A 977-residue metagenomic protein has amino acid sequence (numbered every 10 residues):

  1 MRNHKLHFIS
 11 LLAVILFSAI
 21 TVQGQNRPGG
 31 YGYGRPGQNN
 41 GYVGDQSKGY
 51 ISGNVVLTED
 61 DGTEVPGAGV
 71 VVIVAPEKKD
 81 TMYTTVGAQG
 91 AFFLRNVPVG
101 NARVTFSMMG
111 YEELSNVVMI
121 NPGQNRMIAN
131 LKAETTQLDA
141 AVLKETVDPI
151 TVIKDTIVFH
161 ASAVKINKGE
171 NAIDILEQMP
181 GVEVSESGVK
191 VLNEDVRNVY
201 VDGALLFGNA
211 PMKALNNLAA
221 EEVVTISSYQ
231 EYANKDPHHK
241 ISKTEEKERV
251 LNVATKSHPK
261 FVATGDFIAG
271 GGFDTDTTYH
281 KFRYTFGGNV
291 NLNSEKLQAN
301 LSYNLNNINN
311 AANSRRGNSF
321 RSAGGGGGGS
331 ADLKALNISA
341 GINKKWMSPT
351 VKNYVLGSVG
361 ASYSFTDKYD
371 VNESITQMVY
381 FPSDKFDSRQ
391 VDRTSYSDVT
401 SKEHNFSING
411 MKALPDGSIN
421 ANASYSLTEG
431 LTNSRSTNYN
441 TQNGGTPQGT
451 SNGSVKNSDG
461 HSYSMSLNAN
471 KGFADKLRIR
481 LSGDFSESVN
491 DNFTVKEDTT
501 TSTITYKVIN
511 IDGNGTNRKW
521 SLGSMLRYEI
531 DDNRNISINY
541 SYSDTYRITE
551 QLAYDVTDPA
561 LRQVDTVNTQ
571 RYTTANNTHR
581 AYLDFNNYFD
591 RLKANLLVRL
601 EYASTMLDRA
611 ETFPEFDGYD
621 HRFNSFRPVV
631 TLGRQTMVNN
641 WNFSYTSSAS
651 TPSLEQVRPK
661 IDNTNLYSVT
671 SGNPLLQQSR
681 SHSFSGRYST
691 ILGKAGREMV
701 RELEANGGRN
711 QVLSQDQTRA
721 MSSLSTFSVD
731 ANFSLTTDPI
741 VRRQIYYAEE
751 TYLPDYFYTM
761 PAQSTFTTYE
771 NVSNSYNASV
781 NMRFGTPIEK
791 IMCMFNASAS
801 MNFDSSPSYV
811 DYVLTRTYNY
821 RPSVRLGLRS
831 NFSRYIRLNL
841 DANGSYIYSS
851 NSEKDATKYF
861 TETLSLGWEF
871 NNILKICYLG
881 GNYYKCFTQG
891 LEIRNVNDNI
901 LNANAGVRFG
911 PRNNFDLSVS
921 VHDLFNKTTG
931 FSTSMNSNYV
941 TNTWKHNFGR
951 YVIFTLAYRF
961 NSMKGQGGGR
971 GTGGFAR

Functional and structural regions predicted by a protein language model:
G24, T636, S823-Y846, A856-R977: Conserved C-terminal beta-signal and adjacent last beta-strands/turns of outer-membrane beta-barrel proteins
G24-Y50, A91, E112, T146-S434 (+11 more regions): Membrane-proximal, glycine/serine-rich, low-complexity loop/turn segments characteristic of large bacterial
G49-I51, D60-P76, V99, I150-V152: Short, ordered, surface-exposed loop/turn motifs in non-cytosolic proteins
V74-K79, N101, T105-V117: A short, solvent-exposed loop/turn motif at the edges and junctions of modular extracellular/periplasmic domains
P76-A91: Short, acidic Ser/Thr/Gly-rich low-complexity loop/linker segments typical of extracellular and cell-surface proteins
E246-F273, V371, H404-N452, V495-E497 (+5 more regions): Surface-exposed extracellular loop regions of Gram-negative outer-membrane beta-barrel proteins
S314-R316, G325-A335, K368-Y380, D387-N405 (+13 more regions): Extracellular/periplasm-exposed beta-strand and loop segments of Gram-negative cell-envelope proteins, dominated by
V564-Q570, S671, Q677, G696-S833: Outer membrane beta-barrel strand-and-loop segments of large Gram-negative receptors, especially TonB-dependent
